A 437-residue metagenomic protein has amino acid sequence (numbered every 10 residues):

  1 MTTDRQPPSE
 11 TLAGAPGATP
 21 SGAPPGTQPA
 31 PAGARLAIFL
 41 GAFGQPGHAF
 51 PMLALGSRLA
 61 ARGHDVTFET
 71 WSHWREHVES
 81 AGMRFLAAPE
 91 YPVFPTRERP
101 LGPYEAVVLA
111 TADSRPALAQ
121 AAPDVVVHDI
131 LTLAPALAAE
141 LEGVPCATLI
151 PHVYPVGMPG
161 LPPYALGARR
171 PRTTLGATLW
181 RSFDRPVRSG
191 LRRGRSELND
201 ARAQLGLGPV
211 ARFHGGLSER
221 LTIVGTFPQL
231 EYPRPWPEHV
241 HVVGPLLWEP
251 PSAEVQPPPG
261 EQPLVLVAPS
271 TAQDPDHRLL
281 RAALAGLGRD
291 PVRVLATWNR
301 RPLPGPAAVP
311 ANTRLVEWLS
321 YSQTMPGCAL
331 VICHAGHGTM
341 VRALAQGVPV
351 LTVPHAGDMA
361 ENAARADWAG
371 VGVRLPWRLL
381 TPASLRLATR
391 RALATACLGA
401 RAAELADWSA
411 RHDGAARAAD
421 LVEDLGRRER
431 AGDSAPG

Functional and structural regions predicted by a protein language model:
T3-P7, P24-G44, M52-T67, S80-G82 (+6 more regions): Nucleotide-activated sugar donor-binding and catalytic core shared by glycosyltransferases and related lipid-linked
A34, T226-L330: Donor-nucleotide binding loops and adjacent catalytic segments primarily of GT-B fold Leloir glycosyltransferases
T67-P103: Conserved nucleotide-sugar phosphate-binding/catalytic loop shared by glycosyltransferases and other
E69, A88, A147-H152, G225 (+4 more regions): Generic beta-sheet signal
W74-E76, P92-P95, T148, V153-P159 (+1 more regions): Short gly/pro/ser/thr-enriched loop/turn and capping motifs at secondary-structure boundaries
P95-E98, V156-P163, P251-A253, M325-G327 (+2 more regions): Short, charged, surface-exposed secondary-structure boundary motifs
E105-T178, Q229-L230: Conserved nucleotide-sugar donor-interacting segment of glycosyltransferase catalytic cores, predominantly GT-B
D124-V125, L221, L264, L330: Structural motif
